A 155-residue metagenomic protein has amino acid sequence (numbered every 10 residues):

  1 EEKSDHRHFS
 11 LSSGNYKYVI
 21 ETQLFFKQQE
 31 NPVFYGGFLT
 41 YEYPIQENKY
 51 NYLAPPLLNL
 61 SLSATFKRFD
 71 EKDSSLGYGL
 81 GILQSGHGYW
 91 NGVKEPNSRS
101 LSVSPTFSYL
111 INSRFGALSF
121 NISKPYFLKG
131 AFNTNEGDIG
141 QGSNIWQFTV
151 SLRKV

Functional and structural regions predicted by a protein language model:
E1-L53, L152: Outer-membrane pore/translocation modules
K49-V155: Outer membrane beta-barrel transmembrane domains
